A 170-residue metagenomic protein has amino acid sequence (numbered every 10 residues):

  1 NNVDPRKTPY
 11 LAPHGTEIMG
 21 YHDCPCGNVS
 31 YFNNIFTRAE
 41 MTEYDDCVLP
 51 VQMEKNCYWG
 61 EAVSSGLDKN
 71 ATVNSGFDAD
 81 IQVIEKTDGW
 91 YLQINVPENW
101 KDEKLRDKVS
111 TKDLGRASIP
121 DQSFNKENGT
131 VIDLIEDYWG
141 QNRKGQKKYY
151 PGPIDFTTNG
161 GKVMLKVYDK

Functional and structural regions predicted by a protein language model:
N1-K108, D113: Glycine- and acidic/polar-rich repeat regions and solenoidal domains
T8, N56, G89, E136 (+2 more regions): Intrinsically disordered, low-complexity segments enriched in small/polar residues
T8, W100, S123, I154-F156: A generic alpha-helix propensity feature with a strong bias for hydrophobic helices
F77, P120, N128, G161-L165: Short A/G/S/P-biased low-complexity tracts
E103-K147: Active-site and glycan-interaction determinants of carbohydrate-active enzymes
Q146-V167: Short, surface-exposed, low-complexity cationic segments
